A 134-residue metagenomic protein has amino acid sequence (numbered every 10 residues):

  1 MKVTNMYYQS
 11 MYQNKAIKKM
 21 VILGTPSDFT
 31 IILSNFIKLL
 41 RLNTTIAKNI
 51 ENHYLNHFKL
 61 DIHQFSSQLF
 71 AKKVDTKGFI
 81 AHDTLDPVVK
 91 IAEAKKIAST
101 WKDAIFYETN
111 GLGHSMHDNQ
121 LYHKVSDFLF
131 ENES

Functional and structural regions predicted by a protein language model:
M6-L60: Hydrolase active-site cap/lid region
H63, P87-E93, H117: Conserved alpha/beta-hydrolase "acid-adjacent" motif
F65-T76, E108, D118-Q120: Conserved serine/cysteine hydrolase catalytic core
S67, T76, K90-S99: Short alpha-helix in the alpha/beta-hydrolase fold that links the catalytic acid
K73-D75, I80-H82, D86: Short beta-strand/loop motif that positions the catalytic acidic residue of the alpha/beta-hydrolase fold
K95-S115: Catalytic histidine neighborhood in serine/cysteine hydrolases with alpha/beta-hydrolase-type architecture
L112-K124: Catalytic histidine-centered segment of alpha/beta-hydrolase-like enzymes
K124-N132: C-terminal alpha-helix
